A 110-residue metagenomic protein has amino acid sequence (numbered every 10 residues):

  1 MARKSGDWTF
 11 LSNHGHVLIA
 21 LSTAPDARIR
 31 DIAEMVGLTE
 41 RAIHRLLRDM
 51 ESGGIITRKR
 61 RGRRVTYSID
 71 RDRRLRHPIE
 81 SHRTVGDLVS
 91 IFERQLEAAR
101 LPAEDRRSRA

Functional and structural regions predicted by a protein language model:
R3-H14, R28, R60-R83: Short, cationic-aromatic polyanion-contact patches
G15-A20: Pre-recognition alpha-helix immediately N-terminal to the DNA-recognition helix within helix-turn-helix or winged-helix
D31-E34, E51-S52: Alpha-helical residues within the helix-turn-helix
R41: Key DNA-contact positions within bacterial/archaeal DNA-binding proteins
L47-R48: Short, hydrophobic-biased segments on the C-terminal half of alpha helices that form "recognition helices"
E51-R61: A short, conserved structural fragment
R74-A110: Amphipathic alpha-helical dimerization/coiled-coil segments that flank or bridge DNA-binding/regulatory modules
